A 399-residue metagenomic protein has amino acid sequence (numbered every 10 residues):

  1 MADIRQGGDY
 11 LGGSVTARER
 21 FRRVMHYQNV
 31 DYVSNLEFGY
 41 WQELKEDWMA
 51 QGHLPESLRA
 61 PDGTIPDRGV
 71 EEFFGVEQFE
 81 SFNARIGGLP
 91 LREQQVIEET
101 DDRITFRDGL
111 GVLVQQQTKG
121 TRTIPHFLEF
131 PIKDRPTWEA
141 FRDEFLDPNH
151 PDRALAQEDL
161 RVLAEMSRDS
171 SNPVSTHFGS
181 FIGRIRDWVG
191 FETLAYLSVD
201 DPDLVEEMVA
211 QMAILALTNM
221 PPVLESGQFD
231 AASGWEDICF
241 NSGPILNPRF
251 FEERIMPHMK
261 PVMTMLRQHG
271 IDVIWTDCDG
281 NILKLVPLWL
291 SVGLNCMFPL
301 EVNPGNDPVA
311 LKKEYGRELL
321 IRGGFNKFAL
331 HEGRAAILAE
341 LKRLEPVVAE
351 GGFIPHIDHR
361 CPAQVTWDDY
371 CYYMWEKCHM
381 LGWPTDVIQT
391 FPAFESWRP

Functional and structural regions predicted by a protein language model:
M1-L54, T105-R107, Q116-G120, E129 (+1 more regions): Active-site loop segments of alpha/beta catalytic cores
E46-Q94: Segments that shape or occlude catalytic/ligand-binding pockets
A60, T100, D108: Acidic surface patches and DE-rich sequence motifs
E93-E98, D102: A structural signal for short, hydrophobic beta-strand segments that form beta-sheets in beta-rich/all-beta domains
